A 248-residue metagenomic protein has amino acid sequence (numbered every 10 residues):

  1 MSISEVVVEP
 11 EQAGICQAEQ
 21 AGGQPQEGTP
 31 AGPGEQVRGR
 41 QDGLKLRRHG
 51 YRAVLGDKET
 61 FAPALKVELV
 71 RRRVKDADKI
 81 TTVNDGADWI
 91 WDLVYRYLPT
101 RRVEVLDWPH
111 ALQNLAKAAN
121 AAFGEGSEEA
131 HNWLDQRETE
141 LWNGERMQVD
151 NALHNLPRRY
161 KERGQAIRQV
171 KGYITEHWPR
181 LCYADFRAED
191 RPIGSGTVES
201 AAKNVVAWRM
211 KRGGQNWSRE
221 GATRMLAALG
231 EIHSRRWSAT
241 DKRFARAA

Functional and structural regions predicted by a protein language model:
M1-A248: Catalytic center-proximal scaffold of phosphoryl-transfer enzymes
